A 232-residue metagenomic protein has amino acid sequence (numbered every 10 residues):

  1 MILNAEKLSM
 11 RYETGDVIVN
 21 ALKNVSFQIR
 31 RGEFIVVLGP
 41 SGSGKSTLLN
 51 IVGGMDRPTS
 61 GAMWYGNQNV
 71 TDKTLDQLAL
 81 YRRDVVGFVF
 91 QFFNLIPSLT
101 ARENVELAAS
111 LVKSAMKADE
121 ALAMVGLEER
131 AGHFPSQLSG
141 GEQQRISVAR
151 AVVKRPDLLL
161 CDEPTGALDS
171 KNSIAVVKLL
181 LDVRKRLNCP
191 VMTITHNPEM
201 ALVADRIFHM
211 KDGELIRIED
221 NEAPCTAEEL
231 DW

Functional and structural regions predicted by a protein language model:
I2-A204, H209-M210: ABC family nucleotide-binding domain
E214-W232: Conserved beta-strand-loop-alpha-helix hinge in the C-terminal portion of ABC ATPase nucleotide-binding domains
